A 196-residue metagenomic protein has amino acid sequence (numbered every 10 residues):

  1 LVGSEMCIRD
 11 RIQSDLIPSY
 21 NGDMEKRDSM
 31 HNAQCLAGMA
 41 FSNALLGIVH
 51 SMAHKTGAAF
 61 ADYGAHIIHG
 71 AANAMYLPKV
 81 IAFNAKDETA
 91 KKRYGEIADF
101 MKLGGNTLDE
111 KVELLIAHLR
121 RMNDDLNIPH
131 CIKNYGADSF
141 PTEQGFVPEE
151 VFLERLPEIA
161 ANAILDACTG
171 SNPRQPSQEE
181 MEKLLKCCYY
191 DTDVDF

Functional and structural regions predicted by a protein language model:
L1-I8: Short, small-residue-biased leader/transition segments that mark boundaries at the very start of proteins
E5, D28-H31, C35, A71 (+2 more regions): An alpha-helix initiation/capping motif
E5, M30-G38, M52, L77 (+4 more regions): Short alpha-helical scaffolding segments that buttress acidic/His motifs in well-ordered protein cores
R11-A44, V49-M52: Oxyanion-binding "anion nests"
K26-S29, I48, M52, A72-Y76 (+5 more regions): Residue-level detector of well-ordered alpha-helical segments, enriched for hydrophobic/aromatic packing positions
C35-N73, D166-G170: Glycine-rich phosphate/pyrophosphate-binding beta-alpha loops
D62-V151, V194: Gly/Pro-rich interdomain helix-loop hinge
E150-F196: Short, amphipathic C-terminal "tail helix"
